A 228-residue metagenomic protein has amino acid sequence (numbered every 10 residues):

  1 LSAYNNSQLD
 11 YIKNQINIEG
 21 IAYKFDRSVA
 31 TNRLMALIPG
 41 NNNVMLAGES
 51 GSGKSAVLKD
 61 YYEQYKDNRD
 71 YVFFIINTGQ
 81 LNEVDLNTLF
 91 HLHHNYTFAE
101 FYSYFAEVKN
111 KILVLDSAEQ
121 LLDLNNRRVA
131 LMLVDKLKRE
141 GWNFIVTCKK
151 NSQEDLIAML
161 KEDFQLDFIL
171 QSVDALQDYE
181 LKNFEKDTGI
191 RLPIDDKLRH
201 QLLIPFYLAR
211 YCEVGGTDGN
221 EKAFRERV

Functional and structural regions predicted by a protein language model:
S2-V228: P-loop NTPase signaling cores
